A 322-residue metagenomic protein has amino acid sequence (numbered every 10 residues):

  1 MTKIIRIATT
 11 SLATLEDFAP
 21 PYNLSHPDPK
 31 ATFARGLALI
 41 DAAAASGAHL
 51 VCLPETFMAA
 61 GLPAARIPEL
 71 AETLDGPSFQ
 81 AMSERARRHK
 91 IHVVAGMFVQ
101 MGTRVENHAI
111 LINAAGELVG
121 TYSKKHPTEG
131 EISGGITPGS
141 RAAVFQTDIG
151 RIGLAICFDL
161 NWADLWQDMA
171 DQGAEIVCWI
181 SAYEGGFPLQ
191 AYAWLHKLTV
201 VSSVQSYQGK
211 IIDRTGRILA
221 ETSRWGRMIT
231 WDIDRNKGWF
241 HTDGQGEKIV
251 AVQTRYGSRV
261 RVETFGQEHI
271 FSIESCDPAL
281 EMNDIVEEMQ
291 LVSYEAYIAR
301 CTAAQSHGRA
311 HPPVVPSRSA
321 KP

Functional and structural regions predicted by a protein language model:
M1-P21, H26: Short beta-strand segments enriched in small/hydrophobic residues
S11-A13, P54, S123: Residue-level recognition of beta-strand->loop/alpha-helix junctions
S25-A115, E184, L195: Cys-nucleophile CN-hydrolase/nitrilase-fold catalytic domain and related Cys-dependent amidase chemistry that acts on
H49-L50, I152, I176: Structural motif
L74-H92, L160-E263, L280: CN hydrolase (nitrilase-like) catalytic-core segments centered on the catalytic cysteine and neighboring Lys/Glu
A95-M97, H108-L111, A143, G209-I212 (+1 more regions): Short beta-strand scaffold segments in enzyme catalytic cores
Q100-Q172, I180, F187-A191, L195: Active-site catalytic loop in hydrolytic enzyme cores
N236-P322: A short C-terminal boundary segment appended to hydrolase-like catalytic domains
